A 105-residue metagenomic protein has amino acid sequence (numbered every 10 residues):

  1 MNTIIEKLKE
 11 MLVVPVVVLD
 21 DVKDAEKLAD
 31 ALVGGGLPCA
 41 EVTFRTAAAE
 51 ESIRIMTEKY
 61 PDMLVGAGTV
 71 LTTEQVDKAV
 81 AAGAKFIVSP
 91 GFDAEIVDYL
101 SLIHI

Functional and structural regions predicted by a protein language model:
M1-A82: Conserved N-terminal beta1-alpha1 strand-loop-helix module at the mouth
G68, S89-P90: Non-cysteine beta-strand/loop elements that form the S-adenosyl-L-methionine
K85: Acidic (E/D-rich), amphipathic helical modules within compact regulatory domains
G91-I96: Glycine-rich phosphate-binding active-site loops on the catalytic face of alpha/beta enzymes
I103-I105: Conserved small/polar residues in nucleotide/adenosyl-binding loops
